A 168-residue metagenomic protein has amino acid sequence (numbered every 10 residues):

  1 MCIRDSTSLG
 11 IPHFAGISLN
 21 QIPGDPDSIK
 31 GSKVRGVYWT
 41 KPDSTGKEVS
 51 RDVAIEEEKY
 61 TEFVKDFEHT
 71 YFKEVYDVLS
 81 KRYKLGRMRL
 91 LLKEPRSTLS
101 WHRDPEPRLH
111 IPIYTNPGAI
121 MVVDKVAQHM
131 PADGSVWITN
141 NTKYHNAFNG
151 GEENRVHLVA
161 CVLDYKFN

Functional and structural regions predicted by a protein language model:
M1-S6: Conserved small/polar residues in nucleotide/adenosyl-binding loops
T7-L92: Signature of the catalytic double-stranded beta-helix
G86, P105-P107, N154: Residues that flank catalytic or metal-binding motifs in active/ligand-binding sites
L92, R103-A119: Short, conserved beta-strand element in jelly-roll/cupin
E94-R96, D133: Tight coil/turn sites that cap or link beta-strands
L99-H102, A119-M121, M130, T139-G151: Short beta-strand His + acidic residue motifs that chelate non-heme Fe in jelly-roll/DSBH and cupin folds
L109-P112, V136-I138, E152-N168: A short hydrophobic beta-strand segment most commonly corresponding to one strand of the jelly-roll/cupin
P112-A132: A short beta-strand-loop-beta hairpin characteristic of the jelly-roll/cupin
